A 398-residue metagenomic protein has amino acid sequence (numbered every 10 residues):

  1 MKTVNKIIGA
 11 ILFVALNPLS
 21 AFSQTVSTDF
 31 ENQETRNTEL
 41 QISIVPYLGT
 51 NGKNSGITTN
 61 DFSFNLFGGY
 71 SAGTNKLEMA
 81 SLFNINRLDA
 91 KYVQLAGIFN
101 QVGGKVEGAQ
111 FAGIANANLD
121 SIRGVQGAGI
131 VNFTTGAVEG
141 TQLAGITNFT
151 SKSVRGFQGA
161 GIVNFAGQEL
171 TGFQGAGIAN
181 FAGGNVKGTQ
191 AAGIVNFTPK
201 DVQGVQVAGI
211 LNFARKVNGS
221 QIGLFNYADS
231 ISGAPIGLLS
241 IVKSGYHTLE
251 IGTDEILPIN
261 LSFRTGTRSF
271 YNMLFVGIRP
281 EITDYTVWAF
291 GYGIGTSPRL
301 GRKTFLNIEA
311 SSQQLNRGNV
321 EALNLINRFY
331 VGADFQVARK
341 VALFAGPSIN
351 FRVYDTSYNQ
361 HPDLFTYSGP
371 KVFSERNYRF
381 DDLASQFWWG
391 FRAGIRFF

Functional and structural regions predicted by a protein language model:
M1-S27: Bacterial Sec-dependent N-terminal signal peptides
T58-N60, K216-N218, T253-I259, R268 (+4 more regions): Residues that define the transmembrane beta-barrel architecture of outer-membrane proteins
F64, G113, G129, G145 (+9 more regions): Membrane-embedded beta-strand positions of outer-membrane beta-barrel proteins
F64, I222-L224, L238, I259-T265 (+7 more regions): Residues on the lipid-exposed face of transmembrane beta-strands in outer-membrane beta-barrel proteins
L66-Y70, F83-I85, F99-Q101, A115-A117 (+15 more regions): Transmembrane beta-strands of outer-membrane beta-barrel pores
K105-E107, S121-R123, A137-E139, V154 (+8 more regions): Repeated loop/turn-to-beta-strand initiation elements of outer-membrane beta-barrel proteins
D229-S232, R268, D334-F398: Predominantly the C-terminal beta-signal and adjacent terminal strand-loop region of outer-membrane beta-barrel
G233, T283-Y285, R317-V320, Y354-Y358: Outer-membrane beta-barrel proteins
